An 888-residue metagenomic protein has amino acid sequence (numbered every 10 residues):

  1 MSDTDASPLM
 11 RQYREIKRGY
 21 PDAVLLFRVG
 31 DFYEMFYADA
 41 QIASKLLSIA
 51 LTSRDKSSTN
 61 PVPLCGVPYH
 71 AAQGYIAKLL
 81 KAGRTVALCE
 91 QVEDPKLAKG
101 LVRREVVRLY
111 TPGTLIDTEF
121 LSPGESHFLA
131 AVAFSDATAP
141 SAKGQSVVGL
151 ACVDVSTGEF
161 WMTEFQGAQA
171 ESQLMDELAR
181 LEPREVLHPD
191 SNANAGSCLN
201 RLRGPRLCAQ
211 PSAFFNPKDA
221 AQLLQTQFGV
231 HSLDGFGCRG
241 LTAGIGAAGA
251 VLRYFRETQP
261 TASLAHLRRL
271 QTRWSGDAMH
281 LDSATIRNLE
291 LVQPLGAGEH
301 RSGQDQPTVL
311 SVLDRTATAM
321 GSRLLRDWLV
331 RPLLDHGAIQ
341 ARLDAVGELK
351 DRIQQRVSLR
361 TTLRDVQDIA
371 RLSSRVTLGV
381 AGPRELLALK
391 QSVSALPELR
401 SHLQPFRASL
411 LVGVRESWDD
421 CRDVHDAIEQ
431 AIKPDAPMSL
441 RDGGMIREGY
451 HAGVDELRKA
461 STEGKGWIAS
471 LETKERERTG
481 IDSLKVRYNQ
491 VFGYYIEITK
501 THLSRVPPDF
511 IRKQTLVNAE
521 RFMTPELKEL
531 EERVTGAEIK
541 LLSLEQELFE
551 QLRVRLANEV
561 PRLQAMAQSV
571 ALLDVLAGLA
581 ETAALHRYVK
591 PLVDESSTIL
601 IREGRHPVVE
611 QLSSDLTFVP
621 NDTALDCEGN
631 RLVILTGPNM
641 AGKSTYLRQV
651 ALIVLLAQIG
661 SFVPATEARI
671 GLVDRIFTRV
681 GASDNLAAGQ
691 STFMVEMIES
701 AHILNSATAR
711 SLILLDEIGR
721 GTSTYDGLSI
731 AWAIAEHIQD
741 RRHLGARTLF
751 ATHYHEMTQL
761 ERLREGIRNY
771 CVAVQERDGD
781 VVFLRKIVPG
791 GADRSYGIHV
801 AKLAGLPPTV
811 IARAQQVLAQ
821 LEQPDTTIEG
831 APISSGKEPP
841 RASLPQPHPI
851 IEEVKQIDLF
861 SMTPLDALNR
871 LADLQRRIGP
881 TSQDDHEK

Functional and structural regions predicted by a protein language model:
M1-E348, V357, T361-R364, D368-T377 (+3 more regions): Charged catalytic and DNA/RNA-contacting regions of genome-maintenance and nucleic-acid-processing enzymes
S2-D3, R11-E15, D22, R553 (+5 more regions): Conserved phosphate-binding elements of NTP-dependent enzyme cores
Y37-A40, L241, A317, S322 (+7 more regions): ATPase nucleotide-binding head domains, primarily ABC-like/P-loop NTPase cores
A87-C89, P112-L121, A262-S263, F406-L410 (+6 more regions): Active-site phosphate-binding and catalytic loops of NTP-dependent enzymes
L378, G382, S392-A395, E448-A452 (+2 more regions): Charged, surface-exposed helical/loop "interaction arms" that form contiguous linear patches used for dimerization
A452-T462, G466-W467, P840-D873, R877: C-terminal accessory/binding modules appended to enzymatic or scaffolding proteins
L516, E520-V554: Extended, charged coiled-coil "arm/hinge" scaffolds of SMC/Rad50-like chromosome-maintenance ATPases and other large
